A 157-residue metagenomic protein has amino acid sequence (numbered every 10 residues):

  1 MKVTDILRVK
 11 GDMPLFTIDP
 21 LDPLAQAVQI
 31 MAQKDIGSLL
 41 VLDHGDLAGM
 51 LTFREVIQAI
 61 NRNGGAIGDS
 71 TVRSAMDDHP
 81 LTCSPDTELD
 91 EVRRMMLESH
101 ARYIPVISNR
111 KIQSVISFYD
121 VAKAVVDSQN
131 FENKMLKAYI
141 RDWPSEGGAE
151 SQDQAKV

Functional and structural regions predicted by a protein language model:
M1-M13, T52-L97, F118-V157: Tandem CBS (Bateman) regulatory domains
F16-D35, V41-L42, T82-H100, I107: The conserved cystathionine-beta-synthase
D22-Q33, N61, G65-A75, R110: Short, charge-rich amphipathic segments
M31-K34, L39-E55, M96, I104-V121: A glycine-centered beta-loop-beta connector
